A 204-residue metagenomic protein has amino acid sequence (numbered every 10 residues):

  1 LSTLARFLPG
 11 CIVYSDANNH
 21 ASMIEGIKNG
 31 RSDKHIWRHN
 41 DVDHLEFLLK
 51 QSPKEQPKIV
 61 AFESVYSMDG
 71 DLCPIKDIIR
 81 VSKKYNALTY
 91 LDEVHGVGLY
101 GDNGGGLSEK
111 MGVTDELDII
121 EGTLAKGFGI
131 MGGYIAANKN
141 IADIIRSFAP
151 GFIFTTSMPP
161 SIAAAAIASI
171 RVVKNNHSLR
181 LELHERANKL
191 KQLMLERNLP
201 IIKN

Functional and structural regions predicted by a protein language model:
L1-G10: Conserved beta-loop-alpha segment that forms the PLP phosphate-binding cup at the N-terminus of a helix
Y14-G30: Substrate-binding/gating loop at the entrance of the active-site cleft, primarily in PLP-dependent aminotransferase-like
G30, K84-Y85, R197: Helix C-cap/helix->beta junction micro-motif
H35, H39-L91: Active-site phosphate-binding strand-loop segment of PLP-dependent enzymes
C73, I167-N204: Conserved PLP-dependent catalytic core of the aminotransferase class-I/II
E109-I144: Active-site PLP attachment segment
M131, A149-M158: A short glycine-threonine-serine/GTX helix/turn-capping micro-motif
